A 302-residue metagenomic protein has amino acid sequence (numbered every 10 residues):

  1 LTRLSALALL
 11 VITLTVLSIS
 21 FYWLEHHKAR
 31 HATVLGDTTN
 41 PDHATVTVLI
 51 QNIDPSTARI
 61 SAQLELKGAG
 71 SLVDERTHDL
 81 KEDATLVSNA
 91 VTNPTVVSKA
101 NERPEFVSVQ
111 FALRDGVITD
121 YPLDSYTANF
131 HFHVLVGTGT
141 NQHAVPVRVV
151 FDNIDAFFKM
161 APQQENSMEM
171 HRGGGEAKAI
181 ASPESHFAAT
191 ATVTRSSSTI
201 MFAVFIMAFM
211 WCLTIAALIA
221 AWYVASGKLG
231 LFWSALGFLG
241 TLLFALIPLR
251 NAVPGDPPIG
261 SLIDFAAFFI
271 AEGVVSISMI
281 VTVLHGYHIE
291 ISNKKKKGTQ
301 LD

Functional and structural regions predicted by a protein language model:
L1, Y22-E25, S185-A203: Membrane-helix boundary elements
L1-H31: Hydrophobic secretory-pathway targeting helix
I12-S20, D83-S88, S198-F202: Short low-complexity stretches enriched in small and charged residues
W23-N166: Soluble non-transmembrane domains of integral membrane proteins
V149-R195: Extended, hydrophilic extramembrane loops/domains of integral membrane proteins
R195-D302: Alpha-helical transmembrane segments forming the membrane-embedded cores of inner-membrane proteins across
